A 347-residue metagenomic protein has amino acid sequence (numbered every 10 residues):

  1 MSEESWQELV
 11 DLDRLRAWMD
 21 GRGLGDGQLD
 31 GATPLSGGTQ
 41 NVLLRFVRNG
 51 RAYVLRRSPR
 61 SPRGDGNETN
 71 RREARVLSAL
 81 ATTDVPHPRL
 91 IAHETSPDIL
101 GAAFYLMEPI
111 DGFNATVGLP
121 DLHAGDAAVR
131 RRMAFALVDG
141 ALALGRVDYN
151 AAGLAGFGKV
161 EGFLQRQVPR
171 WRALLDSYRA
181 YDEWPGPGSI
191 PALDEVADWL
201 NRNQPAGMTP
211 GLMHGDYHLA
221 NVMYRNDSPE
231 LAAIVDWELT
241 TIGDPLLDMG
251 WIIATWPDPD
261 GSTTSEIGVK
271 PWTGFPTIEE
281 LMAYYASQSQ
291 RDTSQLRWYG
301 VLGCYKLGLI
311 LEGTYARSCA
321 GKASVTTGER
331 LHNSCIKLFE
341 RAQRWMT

Functional and structural regions predicted by a protein language model:
M1-G25: Juxta-kinase regulatory segment immediately upstream of eukaryotic protein kinase catalytic domains
A32-V196, N203-L212, N226: ATP-binding pocket architecture of kinase catalytic cores
G158-K159, D292-G303: All-alpha amphipathic helical-bundle segments outside canonical DNA-binding/catalytic cores that form hydrophobic
L212-H214, L219: Catalytic-loop of the protein kinase fold
V235-T240: Activation of the activation-loop gatekeeper triad in protein kinase-fold domains
L247-S289, G303-A320: Active-site activation/catalytic loop segments of kinase-like enzymes and analogous catalytic loops in related
R291, Q295, L309-T347: Helical subdomain adjoining the active site within ATP-dependent kinase catalytic cores
